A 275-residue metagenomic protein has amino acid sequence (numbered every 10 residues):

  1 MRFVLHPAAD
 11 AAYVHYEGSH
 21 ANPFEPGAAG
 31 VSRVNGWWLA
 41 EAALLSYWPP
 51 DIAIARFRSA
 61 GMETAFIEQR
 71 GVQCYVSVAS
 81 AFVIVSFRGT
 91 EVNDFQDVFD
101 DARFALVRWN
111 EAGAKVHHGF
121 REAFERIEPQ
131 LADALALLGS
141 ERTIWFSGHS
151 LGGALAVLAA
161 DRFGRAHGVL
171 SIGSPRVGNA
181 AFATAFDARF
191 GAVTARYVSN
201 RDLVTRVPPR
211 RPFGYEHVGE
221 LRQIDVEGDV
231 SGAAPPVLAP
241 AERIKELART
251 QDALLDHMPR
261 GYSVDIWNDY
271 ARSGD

Functional and structural regions predicted by a protein language model:
M1-S147, L151-D275: Non-catalytic, mobile gating and regulatory segments of ester bond hydrolases
